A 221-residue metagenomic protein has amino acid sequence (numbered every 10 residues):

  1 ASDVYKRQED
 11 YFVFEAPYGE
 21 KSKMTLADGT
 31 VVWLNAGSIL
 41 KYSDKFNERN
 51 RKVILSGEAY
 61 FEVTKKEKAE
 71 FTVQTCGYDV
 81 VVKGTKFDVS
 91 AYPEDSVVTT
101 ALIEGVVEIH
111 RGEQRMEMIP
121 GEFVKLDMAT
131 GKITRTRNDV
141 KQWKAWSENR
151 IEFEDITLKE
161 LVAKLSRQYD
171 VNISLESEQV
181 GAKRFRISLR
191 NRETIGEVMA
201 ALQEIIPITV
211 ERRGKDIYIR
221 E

Functional and structural regions predicted by a protein language model:
S2, K6-E221: A residue-level detector for the "anchor" residue at the start of short, highly conserved motifs
